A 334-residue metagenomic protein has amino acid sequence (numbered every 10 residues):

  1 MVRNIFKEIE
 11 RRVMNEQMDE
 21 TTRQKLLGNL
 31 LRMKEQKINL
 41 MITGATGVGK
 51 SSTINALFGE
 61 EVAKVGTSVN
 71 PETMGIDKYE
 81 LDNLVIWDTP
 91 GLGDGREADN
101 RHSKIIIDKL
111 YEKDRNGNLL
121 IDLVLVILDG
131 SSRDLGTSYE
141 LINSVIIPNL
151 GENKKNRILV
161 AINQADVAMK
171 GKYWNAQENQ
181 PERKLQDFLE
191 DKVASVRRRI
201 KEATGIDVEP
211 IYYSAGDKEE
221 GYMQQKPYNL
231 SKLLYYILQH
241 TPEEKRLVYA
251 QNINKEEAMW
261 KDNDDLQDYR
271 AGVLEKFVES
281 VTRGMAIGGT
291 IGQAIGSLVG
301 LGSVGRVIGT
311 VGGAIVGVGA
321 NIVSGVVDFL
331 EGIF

Functional and structural regions predicted by a protein language model:
M1-V85, T89-E279: Conserved GTPase G-domain substructure that encodes guanine base recognition and part of the catalytic core, centered
R11-M14, M169, G325-F334: Terminal, membrane-proximal amphipathic helices and intrinsically disordered targeting/regulatory segments
R270-I333: Membrane-active amphipathic alpha-helices enriched in small hydrophobic residues
